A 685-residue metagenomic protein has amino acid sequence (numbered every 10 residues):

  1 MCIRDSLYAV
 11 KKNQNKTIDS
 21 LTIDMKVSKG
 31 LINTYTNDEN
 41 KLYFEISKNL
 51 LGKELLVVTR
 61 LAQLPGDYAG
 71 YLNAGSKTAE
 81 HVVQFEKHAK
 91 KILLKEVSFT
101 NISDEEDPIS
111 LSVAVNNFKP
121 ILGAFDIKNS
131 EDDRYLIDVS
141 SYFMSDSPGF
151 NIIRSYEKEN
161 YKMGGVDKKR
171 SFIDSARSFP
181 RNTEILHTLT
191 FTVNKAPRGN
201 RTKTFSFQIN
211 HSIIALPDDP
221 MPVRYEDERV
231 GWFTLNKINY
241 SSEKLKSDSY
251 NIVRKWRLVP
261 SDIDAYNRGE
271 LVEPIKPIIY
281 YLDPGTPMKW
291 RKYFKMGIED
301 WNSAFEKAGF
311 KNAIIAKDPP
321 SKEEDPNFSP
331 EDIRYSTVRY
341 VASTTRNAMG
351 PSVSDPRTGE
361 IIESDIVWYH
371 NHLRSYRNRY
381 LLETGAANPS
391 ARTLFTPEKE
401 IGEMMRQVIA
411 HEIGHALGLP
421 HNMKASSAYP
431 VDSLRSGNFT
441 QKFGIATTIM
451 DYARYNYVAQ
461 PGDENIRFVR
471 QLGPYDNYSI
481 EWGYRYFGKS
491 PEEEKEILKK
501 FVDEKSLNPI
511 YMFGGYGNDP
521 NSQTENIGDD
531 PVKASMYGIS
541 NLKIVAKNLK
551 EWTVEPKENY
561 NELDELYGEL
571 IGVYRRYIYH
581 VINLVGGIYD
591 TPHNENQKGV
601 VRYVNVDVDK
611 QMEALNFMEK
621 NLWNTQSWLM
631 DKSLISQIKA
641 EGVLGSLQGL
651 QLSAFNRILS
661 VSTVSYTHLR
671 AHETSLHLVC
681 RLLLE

Functional and structural regions predicted by a protein language model:
M1-S6, T667-H677, E685: Conserved small/polar residues in nucleotide/adenosyl-binding loops
V10-T286, A304, A308, P319-R374 (+3 more regions): Auxiliary tRNA-acceptor-end handling modules of aminoacyl-tRNA synthetases
T34, W290-G297, N302-A308, E398-S426: Conserved catalytic-core segments centered on acid/base and nucleophilic motifs
T286-Y293, T393, P397-M405, K442 (+2 more regions): Extracytoplasmic/periplasmic, Sec-exported soluble proteins
A313-I314: FAD-dependent oxidoreductase catalytic-site/capping-region signature
D318-V341, E403-A459: The catalytic-center signature of Zn2+-dependent metalloproteases
Y369-P397, V408, E464-E493: Polar, glycine-rich mid-to-C-terminal structural blocks that act as macromolecule-binding/assembly scaffolds
S426-R670, S675: Conserved catalytic/binding loops enriched for acidic/polar residues
